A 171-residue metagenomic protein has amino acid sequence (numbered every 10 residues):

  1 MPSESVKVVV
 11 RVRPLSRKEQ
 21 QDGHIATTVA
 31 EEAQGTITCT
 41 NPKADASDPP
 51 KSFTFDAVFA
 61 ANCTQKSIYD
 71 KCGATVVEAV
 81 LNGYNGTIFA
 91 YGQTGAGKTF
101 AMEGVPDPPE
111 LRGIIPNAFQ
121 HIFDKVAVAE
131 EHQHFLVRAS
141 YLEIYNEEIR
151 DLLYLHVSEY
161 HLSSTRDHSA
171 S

Functional and structural regions predicted by a protein language model:
M1-S171: Microtubule-binding structural modules
